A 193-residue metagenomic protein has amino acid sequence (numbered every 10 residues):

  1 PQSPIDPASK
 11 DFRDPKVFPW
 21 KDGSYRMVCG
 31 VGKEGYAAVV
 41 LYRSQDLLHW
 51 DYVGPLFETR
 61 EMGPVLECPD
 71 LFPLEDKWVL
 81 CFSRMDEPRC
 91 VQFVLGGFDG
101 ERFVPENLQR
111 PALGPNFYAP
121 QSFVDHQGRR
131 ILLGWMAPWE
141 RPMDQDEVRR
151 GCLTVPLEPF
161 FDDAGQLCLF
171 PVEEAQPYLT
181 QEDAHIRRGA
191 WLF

Functional and structural regions predicted by a protein language model:
P1-P19, C29, H49-P69, R102-Q121 (+2 more regions): Surface loop/turn signatures of beta-propeller and other carbohydrate-active proteins
P19-G23, P73-D76, D125-G128: Residue-level detector of Asp-centered blade-edge/turn motifs that repeat once per structural unit in beta-propeller
R26-V28, V79-C81, I131-L133: Conserved beta-propeller blade signature
C29-K33, F82-M85, M136: Beta-strand C-termini and the immediately following turn/loop, strongest in propeller blades
G32-A37, D86-V91, D146-G151: Short, solvent-exposed loop/turn segments at conserved positions within beta-propeller repeat blades
L41-S44, G97: Conserved Ser/Thr-centered positions that define the repeating blades of beta-propeller domains
D70-V94: Loop/turn-rich, solvent-exposed surfaces of beta-rich toroidal or solenoidal domains
F98-Y118, V124-F193: Beta-rich accessory regions
